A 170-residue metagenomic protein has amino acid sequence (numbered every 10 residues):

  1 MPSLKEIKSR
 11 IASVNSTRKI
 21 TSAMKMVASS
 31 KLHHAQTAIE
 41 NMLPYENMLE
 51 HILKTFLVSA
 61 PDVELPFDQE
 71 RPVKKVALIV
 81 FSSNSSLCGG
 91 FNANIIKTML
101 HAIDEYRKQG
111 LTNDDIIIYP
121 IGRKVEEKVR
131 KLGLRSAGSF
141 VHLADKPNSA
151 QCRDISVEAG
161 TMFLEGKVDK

Functional and structural regions predicted by a protein language model:
P2-K170: Conserved loop-to-helix interface motifs that mediate assembly, gating, or partner/ligand docking in ancient ring
